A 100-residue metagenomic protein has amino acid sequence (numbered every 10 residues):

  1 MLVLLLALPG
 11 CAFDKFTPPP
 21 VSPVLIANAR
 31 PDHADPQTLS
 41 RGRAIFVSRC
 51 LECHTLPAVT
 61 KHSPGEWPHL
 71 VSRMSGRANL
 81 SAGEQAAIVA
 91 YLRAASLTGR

Functional and structural regions predicted by a protein language model:
M1-L4: Sec-dependent signal peptide recognition, specifically the positively charged N-region followed immediately by
A7-G10: C-terminal motif of bacterial Sec signal peptides marking the signal peptidase cleavage site
A12-D14: Bacterial signal peptide processing site
T17-A44: Electrostatic cytochrome c docking/interface patches
T38-V47, T60, G83, G99: Short sequence/structural segments immediately N-terminal
L39-R41, T55-A78: Gly/Gly-Pro-rich "capping" loops immediately C-terminal to redox-active cysteine motifs in periplasmic/lumenal
V47-L56, I88: The canonical Cys-X-X-Cys-His
A78-R100: C-terminal capping alpha-helices of c-type cytochrome domains
